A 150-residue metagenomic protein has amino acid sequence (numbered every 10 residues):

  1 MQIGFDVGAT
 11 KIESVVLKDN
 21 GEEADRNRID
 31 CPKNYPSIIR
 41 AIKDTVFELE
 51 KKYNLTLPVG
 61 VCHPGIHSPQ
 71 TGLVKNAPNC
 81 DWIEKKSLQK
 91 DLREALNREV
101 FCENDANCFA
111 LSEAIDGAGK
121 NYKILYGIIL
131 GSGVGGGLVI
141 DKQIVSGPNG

Functional and structural regions predicted by a protein language model:
M1, K51-K52: Short, Lys/Arg-enriched, disordered terminal segments
Q2-D6, P58-G60, L125-I129, G135: Short glycine-aspartate micro-motif
Q2-R40, D44, L73-V74, I144 (+1 more regions): Short glycine-rich, Thr/Ser-proximal phosphate-binding strand/loop in the N-terminal lobe of ATP-dependent enzymes
I12, C108, G133-G137: Short glycine/serine/threonine-rich phosphate/pyrophosphate-binding segments that cradle anionic phosphate groups
V16, I66-H67, L138: Hydrophobic beta-strand positions
P36-K43, F47, L55-V59, I66-I124: Glycine-rich phosphate-binding loop and adjoining helix at the ATP-binding site of ATP-dependent phosphoryl-transfer
P64-H67, G131-G133: Short glycine-rich anion-binding loops that position phosphate/pyrophosphate groups of nucleotides and phosphorylated
Y122-G150: Glycine-rich phosphate-binding loop of actin/hexokinase-like ATP-binding domains
